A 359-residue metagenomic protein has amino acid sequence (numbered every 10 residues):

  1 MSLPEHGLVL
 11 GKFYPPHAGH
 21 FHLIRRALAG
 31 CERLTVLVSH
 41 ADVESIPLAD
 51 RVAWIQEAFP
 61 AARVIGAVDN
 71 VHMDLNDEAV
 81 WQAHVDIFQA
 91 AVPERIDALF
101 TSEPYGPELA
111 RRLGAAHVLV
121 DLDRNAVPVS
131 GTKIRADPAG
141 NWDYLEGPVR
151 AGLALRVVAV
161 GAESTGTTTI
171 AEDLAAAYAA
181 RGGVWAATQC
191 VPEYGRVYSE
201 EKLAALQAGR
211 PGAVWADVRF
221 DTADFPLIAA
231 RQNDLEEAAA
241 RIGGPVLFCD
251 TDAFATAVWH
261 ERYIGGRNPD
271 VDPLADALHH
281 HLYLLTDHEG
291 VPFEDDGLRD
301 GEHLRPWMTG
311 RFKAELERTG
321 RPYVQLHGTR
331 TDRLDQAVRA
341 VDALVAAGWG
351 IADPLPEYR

Functional and structural regions predicted by a protein language model:
M1-R156: Nucleotidyltransferase catalytic core that binds NTPs
R25, A29, E57, E172 (+2 more regions): Short, well-ordered alpha-helices that flank and scaffold nucleotide-derived cofactor binding pockets
I134, W259, I264-R330, V345 (+1 more regions): A glycine- and Lys/Arg-enriched "phosphate-lid" helix/loop adjacent to the NTP-binding pocket of small-molecule kinases
D137-V158, K313, R318-R359: Charged phosphate-binding loop/patch that engages nucleotide di/tri-phosphates or the phosphate backbone of nucleic
V157-A176: Glycine-rich phosphate-binding P-loop
A176-N233, A337: Conserved substrate/cofactor phosphate-moiety recognition/catalytic segment in nucleotide-dependent phosphotransferases
D224-L278: Glycine-rich phosphate-binding loop used to anchor ATP phosphates in small-molecule kinases, encompassing both
